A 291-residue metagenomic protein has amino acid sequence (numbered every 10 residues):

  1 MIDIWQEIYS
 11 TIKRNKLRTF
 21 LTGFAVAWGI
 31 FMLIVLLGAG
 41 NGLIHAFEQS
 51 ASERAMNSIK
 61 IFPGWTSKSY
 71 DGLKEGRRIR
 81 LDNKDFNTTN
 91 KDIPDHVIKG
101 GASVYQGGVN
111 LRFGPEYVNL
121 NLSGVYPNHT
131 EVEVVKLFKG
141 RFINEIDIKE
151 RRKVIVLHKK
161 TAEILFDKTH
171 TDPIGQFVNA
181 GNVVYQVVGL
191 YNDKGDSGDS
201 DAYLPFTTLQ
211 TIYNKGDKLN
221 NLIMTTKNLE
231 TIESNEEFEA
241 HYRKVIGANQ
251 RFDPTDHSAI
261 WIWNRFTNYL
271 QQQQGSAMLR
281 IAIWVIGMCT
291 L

Functional and structural regions predicted by a protein language model:
M1-F31: N-terminal Sec/SRP start-transfer signal
N15, L43, I61, T89 (+9 more regions): Generic structural signal for small/hydrophobic residues in well-ordered secondary structure, especially within
L21-M32, R280-L291: Alpha-helical transmembrane segments of integral membrane proteins
N41-N121, N128-E131, T211, E237 (+1 more regions): Hydrophobic, regular-secondary-structure patches
S69-I79, R112-E116, L190-G195, M224-E236 (+1 more regions): Structural beta->alpha junctions
N128-I143, K153-D253: Mid-to-C-terminal secondary-structure elements that act as membrane-proximal/extracytoplasmic interface segments
D253-C289: Peri-transmembrane interface segments
